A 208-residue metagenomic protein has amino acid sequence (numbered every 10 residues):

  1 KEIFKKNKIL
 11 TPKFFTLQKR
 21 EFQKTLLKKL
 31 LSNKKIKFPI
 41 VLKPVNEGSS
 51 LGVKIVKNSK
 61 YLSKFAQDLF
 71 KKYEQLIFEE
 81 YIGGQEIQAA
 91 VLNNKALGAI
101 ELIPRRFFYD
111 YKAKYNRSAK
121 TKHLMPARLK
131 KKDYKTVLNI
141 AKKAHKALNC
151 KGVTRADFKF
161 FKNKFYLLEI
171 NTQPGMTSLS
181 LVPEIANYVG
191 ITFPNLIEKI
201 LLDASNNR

Functional and structural regions predicted by a protein language model:
K1-E79, G83-G84: Active-site nucleotide/adenylate-binding loops and adjacent lid/helix of ATP-dependent enzymes
L27, L31, S63-F70, K112 (+2 more regions): A generic alpha-helix structural signal
K29-L30, K132, A147-L148, V153-R155 (+2 more regions): Peripheral (often C-terminal) accessory segments that flank ATP-dependent C-N-forming ligase machineries
S50, T121-H123, S178-V182: Short small-residue beta-strand/loop micro-motif enriched in glycine and branched aliphatics
K54-N139, F160-Y166: Phosphate-binding site of ATP-dependent enzymes
E80, A89-V91, H145-M176, A186: Conserved metal-phosphate-binding beta-hairpin within the catalytic cores of diverse ATP-dependent phosphoryl-transfer
F160-R208: C-terminal active-site "lid" helix and adjoining low-complexity regulatory extension at the edge of ATP-using catalytic
